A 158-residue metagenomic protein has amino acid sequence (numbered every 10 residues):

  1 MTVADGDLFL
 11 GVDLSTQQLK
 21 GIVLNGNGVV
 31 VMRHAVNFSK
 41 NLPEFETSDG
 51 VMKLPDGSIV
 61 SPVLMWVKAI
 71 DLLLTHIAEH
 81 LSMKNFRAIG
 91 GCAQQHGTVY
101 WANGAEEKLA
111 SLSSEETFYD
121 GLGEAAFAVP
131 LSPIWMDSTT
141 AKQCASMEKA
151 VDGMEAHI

Functional and structural regions predicted by a protein language model:
T2-H34, A88-C92, G97-W101: Gly/Thr-rich phosphate-binding beta-strand-loop-beta motif of the actin/hexokinase/Hsp70
D13, N37, W135-M136: Solvent-exposed, well-ordered amphipathic alpha-helical segments that flank/support binding or catalytic loops
V30, N41, E107-K108: Eukaryotic short linear interaction motifs
H34-V36, L112: Short hydrophobic alpha-helix segments
V36-E44: A short acidic/small-residue loop/turn micro-motif
T47-L64, K68-I158: Glycine-rich phosphate-binding/catalytic subdomain of phosphoryl-transfer and nucleotide/sugar-phosphate-processing
